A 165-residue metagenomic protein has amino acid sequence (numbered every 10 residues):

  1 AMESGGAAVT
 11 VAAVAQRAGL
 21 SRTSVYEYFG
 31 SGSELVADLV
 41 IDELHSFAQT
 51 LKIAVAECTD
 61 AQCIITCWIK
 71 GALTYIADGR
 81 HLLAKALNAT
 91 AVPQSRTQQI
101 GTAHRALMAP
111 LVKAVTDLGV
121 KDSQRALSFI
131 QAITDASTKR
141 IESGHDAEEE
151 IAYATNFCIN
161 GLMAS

Functional and structural regions predicted by a protein language model:
A1-A13: Short, amphipathic alpha-helix enriched in basic
E3-S4, R17, E34-A56, C63 (+3 more regions): Alpha-helical structural segments
A8-T10, G32, G144: Short glycine/proline-centered loop/turn elements that form peptide/ligand docking sites
A18-F29: Short hydrophobic/aromatic patch on the recognition helix
H45-A48, T66-C67, Y75, P93-S128: Amphipathic alpha-helical packing segments from all-alpha helical-bundle domains
A54, K70-A77, A86-A91, D117 (+1 more regions): Helix-loop "lid/cap" segments that line or gate small-molecule binding pockets
L83-N88, T97, G101, V115-C158 (+1 more regions): Hydrophobic/aromatic-rich alpha-helical bundle segments in the mid-to-C-terminal region
